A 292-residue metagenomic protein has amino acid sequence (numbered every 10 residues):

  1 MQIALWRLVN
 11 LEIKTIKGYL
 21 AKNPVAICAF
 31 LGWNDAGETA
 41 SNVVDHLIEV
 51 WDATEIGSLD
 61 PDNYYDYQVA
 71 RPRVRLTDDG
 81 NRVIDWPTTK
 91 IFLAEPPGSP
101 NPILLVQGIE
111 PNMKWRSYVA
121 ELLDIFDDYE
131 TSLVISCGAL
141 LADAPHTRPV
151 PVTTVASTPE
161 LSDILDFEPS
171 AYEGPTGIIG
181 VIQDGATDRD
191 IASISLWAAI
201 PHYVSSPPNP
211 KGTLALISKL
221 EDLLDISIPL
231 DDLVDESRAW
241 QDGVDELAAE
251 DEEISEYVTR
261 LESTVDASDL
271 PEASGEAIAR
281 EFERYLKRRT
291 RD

Functional and structural regions predicted by a protein language model:
L5-G108: N-terminal short beta-loop-beta anion/metal-coordinating cradle
C28-A29, Q107-G108, S136-G138, W197-A199: Short beta-strand segments
F30-N34, L105-W115, L165-E173, Y203-P207: Flexible, glycine/proline-enriched loop segments at strand-loop-helix junctions that form or flank small-ligand binding
E38-N42, M113, S117, E173 (+6 more regions): Conserved active-site and cofactor/substrate-binding residues in soluble primary-metabolism enzymes
G108-E160, I182: Internal, conserved structured core segments that host functional sites
D143-S227: Catalytic cores of processing enzymes, dominated by hydrolases/peptidases, characterized by acidic/His-rich
V204-D292: A conserved C-terminal secondary-structure "cap"
